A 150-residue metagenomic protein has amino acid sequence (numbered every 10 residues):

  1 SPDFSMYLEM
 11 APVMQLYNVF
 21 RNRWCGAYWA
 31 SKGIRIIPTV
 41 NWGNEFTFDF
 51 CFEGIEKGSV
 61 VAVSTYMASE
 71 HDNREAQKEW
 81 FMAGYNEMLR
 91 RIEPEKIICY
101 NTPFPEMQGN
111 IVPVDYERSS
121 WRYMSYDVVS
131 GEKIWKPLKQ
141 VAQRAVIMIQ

Functional and structural regions predicted by a protein language model:
S1-S125: Eukaryote-skewed repeat-based solenoidal scaffolds used as protein-protein interaction platforms, primarily
G109-Q150: C-terminal accessory extensions appended to soluble enzyme cores
